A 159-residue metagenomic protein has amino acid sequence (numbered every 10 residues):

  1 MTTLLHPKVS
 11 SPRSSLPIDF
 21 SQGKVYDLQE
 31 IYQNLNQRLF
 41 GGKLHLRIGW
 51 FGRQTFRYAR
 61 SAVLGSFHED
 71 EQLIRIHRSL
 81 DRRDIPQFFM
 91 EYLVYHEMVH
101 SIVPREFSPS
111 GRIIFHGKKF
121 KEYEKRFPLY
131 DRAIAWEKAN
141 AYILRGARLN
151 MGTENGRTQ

Functional and structural regions predicted by a protein language model:
M1-Y92, S101-Q159: Active-site-proximal or metal-binding-adjacent scaffold patches in catalytic folds
